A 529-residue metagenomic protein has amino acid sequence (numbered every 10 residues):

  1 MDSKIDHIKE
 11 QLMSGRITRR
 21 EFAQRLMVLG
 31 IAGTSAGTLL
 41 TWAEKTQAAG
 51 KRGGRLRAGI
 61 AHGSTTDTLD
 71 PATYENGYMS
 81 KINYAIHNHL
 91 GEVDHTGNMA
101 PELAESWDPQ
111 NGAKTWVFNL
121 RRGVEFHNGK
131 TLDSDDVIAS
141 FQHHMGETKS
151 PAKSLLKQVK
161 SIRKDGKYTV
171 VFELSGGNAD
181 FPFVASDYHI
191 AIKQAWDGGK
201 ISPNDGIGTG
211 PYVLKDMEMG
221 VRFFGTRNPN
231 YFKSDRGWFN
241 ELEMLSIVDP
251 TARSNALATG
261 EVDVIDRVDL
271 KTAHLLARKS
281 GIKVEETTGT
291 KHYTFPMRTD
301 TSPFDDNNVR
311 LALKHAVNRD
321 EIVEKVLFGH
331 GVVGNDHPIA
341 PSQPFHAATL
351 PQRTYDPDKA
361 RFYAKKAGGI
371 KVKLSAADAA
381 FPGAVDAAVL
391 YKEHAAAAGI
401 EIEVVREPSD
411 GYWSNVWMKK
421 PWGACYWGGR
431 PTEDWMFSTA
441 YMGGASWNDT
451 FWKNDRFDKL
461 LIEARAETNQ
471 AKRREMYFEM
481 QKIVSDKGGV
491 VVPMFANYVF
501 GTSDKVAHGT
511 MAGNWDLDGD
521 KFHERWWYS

Functional and structural regions predicted by a protein language model:
M1-E21, G30, E44: N-terminal secretory signal peptides
G59-N111, Q142, I207-T209: N-terminal lobe/hinge region of extracytoplasmic solute-binding protein
D94-N98, A185-G237, E241-E243, D249-T251 (+2 more regions): Gly/Pro-rich hinge or "lid" segments in bacterial periplasmic/extracellular proteins
N119, K153-A195: Surface-exposed binding/hinge segments that line and control ligand-binding clefts or catalytic entry sites
N230-L275, E393, E401: Ligand-site clamp/hinge motif
L311, A397, E401-Y412, S438-D504 (+1 more regions): Extracytoplasmic/peripheral linker and loop segments enriched in polar/acidic and small residues with frequent Thr/Pro
V333-K366, A379-D386: Structural transition elements
F500-S529: Long beta-strand-rich cores associated with HINT superfamily self-processing modules
